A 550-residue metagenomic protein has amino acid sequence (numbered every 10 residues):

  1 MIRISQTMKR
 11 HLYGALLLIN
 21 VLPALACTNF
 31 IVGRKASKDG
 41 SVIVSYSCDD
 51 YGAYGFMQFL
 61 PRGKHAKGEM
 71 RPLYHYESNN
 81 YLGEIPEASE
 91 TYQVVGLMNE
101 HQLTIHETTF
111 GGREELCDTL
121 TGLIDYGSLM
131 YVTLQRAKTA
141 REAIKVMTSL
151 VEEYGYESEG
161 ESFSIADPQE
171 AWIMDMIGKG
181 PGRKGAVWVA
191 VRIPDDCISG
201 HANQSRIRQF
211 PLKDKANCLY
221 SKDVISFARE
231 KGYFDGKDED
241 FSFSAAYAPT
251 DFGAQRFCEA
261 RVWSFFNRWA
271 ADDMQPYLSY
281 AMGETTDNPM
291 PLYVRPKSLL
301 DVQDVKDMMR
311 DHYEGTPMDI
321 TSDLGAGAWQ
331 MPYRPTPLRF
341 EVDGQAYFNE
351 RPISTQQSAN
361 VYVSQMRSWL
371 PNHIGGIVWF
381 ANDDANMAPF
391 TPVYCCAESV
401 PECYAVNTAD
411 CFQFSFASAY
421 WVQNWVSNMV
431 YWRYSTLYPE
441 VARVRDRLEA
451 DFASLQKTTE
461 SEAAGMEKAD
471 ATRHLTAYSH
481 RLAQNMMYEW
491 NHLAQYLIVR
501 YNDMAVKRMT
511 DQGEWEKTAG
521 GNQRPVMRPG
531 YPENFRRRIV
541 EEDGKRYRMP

Functional and structural regions predicted by a protein language model:
I2-A15: Bacterial N-terminal signal peptides that target proteins for export
C27-Y126, V146-L300: A contiguous strand-loop segment
M130-R136: Short, well-ordered beta-strand elements within core beta-sheets of diverse protein domains
F265-Y347, R351-I353, P439, R443 (+1 more regions): Accessory, solvent-exposed terminal regions and/or long lumenal/extracellular loops of proteins
A328-A464: Substrate-recognition/cap regions that form aromatic- and gly/pro-loop-enriched pockets for small-molecule ligands
V444-P550: Histidine-centered catalytic/metal-binding microenvironments
